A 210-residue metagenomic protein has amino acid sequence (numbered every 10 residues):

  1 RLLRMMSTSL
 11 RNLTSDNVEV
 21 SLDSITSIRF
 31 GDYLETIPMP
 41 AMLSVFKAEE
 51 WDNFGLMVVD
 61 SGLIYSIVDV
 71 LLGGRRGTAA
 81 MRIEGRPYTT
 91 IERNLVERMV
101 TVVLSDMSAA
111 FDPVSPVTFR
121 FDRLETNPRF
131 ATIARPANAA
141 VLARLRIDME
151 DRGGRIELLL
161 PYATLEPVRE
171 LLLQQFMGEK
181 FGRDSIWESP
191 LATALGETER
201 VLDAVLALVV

Functional and structural regions predicted by a protein language model:
R1-V210: N-terminal auxiliary interaction/assembly segments of multi-subunit proteins
